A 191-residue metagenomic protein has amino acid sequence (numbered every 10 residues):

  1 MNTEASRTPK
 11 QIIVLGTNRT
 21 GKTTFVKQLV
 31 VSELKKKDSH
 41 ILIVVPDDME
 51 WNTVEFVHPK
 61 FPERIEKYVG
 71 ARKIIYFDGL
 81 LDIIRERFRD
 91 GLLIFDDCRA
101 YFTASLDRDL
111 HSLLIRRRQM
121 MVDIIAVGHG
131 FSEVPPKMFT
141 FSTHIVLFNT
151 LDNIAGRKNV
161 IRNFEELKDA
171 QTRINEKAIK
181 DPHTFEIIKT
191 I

Functional and structural regions predicted by a protein language model:
M1, E55-P62, A71, I187-K189: N-terminal donor/sugar-recognition subdomains of glycan-related enzymes, prototypically the membrane-proximal stem
M1-R7, K27: Pre-Walker A adenine-sensing motif
P9-K10, D38, V54, V69-A71 (+2 more regions): Short, well-ordered alpha-helix to beta-strand connector turns
I12-S32, D48, F77-K168: Conserved P-loop NTPase motor cores
R19-I65: Walker A/P-loop NTP-binding active-site region of P-loop NTPases, recognizing the glycine-rich GxxxxGKT/S
I43, F56-H58, Y76, V146-L147 (+1 more regions): Structural signal for conserved beta-strand scaffold positions within catalytic alpha/beta enzyme cores
P62-R85: Short glycine-rich substrate-engagement loop in P-loop NTPases that contacts/grips substrate
G156-I191: Phosphate-binding and hydrolysis-coupling loops of NTP-dependent motor/remodeling domains
